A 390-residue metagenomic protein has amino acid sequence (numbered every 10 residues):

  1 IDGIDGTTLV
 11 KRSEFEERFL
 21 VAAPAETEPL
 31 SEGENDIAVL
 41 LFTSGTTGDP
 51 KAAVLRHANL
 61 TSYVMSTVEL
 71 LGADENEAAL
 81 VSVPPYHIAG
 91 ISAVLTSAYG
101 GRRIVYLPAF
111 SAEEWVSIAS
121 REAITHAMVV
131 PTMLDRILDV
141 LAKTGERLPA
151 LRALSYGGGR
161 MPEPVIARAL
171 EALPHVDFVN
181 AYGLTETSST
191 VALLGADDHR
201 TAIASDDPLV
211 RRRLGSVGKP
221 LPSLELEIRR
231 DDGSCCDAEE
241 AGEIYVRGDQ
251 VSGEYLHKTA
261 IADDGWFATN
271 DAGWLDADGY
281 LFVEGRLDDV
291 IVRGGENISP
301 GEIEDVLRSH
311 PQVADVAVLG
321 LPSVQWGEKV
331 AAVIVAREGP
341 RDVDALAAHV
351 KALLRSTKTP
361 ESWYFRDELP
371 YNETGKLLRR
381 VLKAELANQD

Functional and structural regions predicted by a protein language model:
I1-E34, P208: ANL superfamily adenylate-forming
A23-F42, D49, G72-A78: Conserved pre-ATP/AMP-binding loop-to-beta segment of ANL
I37, T43-T46, A79, P85 (+9 more regions): Conserved S/T- and glycine-rich ATP-binding loop of Class I adenylate-forming
A38-S62: Conserved AMP-binding A3 loop
T61-A78, Y86-H126, V140: Conserved AMP-binding/adenylation subdomain of ANL enzymes
Y99, I124-V129, D139-R212, E225 (+1 more regions): Gly/Ser/Thr-rich phosphate-binding loop
A127, G248, G253-E254, D263 (+4 more regions): AMP-binding/adenylate-forming catalytic core of the ANL superfamily
H199-R200, S216-S223, D231-D264, I298: Conserved ATP/PPi-binding loop(s) of AMP-dependent carboxylate-activating enzymes
